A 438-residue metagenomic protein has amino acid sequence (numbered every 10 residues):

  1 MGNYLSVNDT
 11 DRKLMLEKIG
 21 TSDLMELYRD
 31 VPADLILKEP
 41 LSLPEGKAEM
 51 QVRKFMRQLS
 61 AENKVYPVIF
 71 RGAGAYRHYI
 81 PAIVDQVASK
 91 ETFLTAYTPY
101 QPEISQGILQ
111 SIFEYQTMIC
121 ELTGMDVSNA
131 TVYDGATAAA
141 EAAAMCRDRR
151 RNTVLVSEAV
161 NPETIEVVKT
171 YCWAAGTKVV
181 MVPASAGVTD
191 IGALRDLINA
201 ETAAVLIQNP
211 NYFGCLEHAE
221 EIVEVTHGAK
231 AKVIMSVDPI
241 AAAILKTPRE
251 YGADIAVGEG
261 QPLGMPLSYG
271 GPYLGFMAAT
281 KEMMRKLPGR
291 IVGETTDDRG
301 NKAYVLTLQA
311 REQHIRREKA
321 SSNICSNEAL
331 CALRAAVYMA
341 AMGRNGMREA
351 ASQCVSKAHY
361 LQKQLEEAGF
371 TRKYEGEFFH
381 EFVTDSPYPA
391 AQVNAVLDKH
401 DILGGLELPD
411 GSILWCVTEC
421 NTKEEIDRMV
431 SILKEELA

Functional and structural regions predicted by a protein language model:
M1-M25, R29-L35: Compact, charge-rich alpha-helical regulatory domains located at protein termini
M15, T137-G300, A368-G369, K373 (+6 more regions): Conserved PLP-enzyme active-site core in the AAT-like
I36-F113: N-terminal entrance/gating region of PLP-dependent enzymes' catalytic architecture
E91-P102, M118-G124, R150-R151, C172-V180 (+4 more regions): Gly-rich Lys/Arg/Thr-decorated short loops/hinges at beta-loop-alpha junctions or inter-strand turns that position
Y100-I104, C120-A140: Short loop-beta-helix segment that forms the pyridoxal 5′-phosphate
Q116-I119, A138-C146, A335-M339: Buried hydrophobic packing segments
L263-A368, R372-E375: Active-site C-terminal subdomain of aminotransferase-like
N345-R428: Conserved C-terminal alpha-helix-loop-beta "cap" of PLP-dependent enzymes that closes/shapes the active-site mouth
